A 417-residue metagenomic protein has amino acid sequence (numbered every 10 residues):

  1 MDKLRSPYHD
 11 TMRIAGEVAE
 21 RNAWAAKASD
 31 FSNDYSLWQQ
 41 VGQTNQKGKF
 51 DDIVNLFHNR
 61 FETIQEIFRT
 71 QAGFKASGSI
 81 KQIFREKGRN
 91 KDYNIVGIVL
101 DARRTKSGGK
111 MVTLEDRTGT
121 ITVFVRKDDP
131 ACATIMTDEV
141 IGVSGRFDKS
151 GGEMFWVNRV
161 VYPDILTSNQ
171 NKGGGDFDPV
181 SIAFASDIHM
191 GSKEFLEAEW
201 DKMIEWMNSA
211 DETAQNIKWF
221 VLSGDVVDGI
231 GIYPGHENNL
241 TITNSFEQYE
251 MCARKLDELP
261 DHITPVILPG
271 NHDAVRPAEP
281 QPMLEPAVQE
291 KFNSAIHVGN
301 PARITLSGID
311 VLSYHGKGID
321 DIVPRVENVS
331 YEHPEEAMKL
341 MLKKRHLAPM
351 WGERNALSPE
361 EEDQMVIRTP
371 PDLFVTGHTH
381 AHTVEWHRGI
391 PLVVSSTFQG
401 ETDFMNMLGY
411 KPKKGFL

Functional and structural regions predicted by a protein language model:
M1-L417: Extended recognition/assembly regions associated with phosphoester-bond processing machinery
